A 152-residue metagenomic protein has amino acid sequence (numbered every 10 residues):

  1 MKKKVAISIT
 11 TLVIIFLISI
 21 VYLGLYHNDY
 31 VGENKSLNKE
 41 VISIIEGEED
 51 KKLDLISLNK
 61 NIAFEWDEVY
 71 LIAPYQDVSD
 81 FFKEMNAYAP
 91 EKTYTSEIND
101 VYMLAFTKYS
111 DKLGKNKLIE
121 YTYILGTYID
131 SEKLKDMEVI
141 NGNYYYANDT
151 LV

Functional and structural regions predicted by a protein language model:
M1-K4: Positively charged n-region of N-terminal signal peptides that target proteins for export
A6, I15-M85: N-terminal export/targeting and maturation segments
K51-Y128: Mature extracytoplasmic domains of secretory-pathway proteins
T127-V152: C-terminal partner/receptor-binding element of secreted or periplasmic proteins
